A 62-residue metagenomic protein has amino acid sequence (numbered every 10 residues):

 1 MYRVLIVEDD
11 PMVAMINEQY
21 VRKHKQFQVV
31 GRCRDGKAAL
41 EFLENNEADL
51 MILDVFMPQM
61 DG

Functional and structural regions predicted by a protein language model:
M1-R3: Non-catalytic signal-transmission and effector/linker regions of two-component phosphorelay proteins
E8: Conserved acidic carboxylate
P11-M15, K37: Conserved alpha-helical interface elements of two-component signaling phosphotransfer modules
M15-R22: Charged docking surfaces used in two-component/phosphorelay signaling
Q26-R34, F42: Short hydrophobic/Thr-rich beta-strand motif most characteristic of the beta2 strand and flanking loop of CheY-like
D35-A38, D61: Acidic catalytic/metal-coordinating carboxylates
D54: Active-site residues of response regulator receiver
M57: Receiver (REC) domain active-site loop signature in two-component systems and cognate sites in sensor histidine kinases
